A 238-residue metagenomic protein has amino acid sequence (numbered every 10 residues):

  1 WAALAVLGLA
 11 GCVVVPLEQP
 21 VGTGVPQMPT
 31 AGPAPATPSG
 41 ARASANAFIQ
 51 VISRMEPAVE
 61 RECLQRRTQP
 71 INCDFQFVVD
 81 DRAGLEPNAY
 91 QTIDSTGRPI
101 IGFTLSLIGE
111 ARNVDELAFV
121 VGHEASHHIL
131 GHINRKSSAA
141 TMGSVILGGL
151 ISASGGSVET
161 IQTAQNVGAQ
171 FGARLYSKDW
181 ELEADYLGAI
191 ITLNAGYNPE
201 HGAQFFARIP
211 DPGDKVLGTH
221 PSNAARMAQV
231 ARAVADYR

Functional and structural regions predicted by a protein language model:
W1-A2: Bacterial N-terminal signal peptides that target proteins for export
G8-G11: C-terminal motif of bacterial Sec signal peptides marking the signal peptidase cleavage site
V13-M142, N194-A195, K215-L217: Peri-catalytic and regulatory segments of divalent metal-dependent proteins
H123-E124, A184, S222: DG-centered beta-turn motif at the end of beta-strands
H132-T163, A203-F206: Post-HEXXH active-site segment of zinc metalloproteases
G155-H201: Metalloprotease/metallohydrolase-associated module, dominated by Zn2+-dependent proteases
S177, A195-R238: Long, well-structured alpha-helical subdomains associated with metal-dependent extracellular/ecto-lumenal hydrolases
